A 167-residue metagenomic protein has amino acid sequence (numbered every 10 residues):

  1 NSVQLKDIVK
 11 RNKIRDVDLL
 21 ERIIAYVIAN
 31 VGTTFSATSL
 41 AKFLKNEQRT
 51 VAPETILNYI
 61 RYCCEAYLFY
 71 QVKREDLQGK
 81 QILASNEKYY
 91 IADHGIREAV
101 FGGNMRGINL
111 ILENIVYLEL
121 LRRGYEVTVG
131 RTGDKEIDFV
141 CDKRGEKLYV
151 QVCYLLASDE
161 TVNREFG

Functional and structural regions predicted by a protein language model:
N1-K147, Y154: Accessory nucleic acid-recognition modules appended to NTPase machines
G130, Y154-G167: Catalytic cores of nucleic-acid endonucleases
